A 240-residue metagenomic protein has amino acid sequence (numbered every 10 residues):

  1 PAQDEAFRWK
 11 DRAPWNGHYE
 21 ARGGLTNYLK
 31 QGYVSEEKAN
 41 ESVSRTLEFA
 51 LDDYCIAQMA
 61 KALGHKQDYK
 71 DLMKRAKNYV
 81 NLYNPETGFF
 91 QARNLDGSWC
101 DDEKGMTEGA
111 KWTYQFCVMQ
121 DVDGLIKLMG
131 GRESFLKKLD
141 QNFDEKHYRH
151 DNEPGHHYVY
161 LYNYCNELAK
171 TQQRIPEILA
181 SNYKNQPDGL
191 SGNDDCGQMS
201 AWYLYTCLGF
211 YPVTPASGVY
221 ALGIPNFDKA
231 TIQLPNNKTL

Functional and structural regions predicted by a protein language model:
P1-T239: Active-site core of glycosidic bond-cleaving carbohydrate-active enzymes
